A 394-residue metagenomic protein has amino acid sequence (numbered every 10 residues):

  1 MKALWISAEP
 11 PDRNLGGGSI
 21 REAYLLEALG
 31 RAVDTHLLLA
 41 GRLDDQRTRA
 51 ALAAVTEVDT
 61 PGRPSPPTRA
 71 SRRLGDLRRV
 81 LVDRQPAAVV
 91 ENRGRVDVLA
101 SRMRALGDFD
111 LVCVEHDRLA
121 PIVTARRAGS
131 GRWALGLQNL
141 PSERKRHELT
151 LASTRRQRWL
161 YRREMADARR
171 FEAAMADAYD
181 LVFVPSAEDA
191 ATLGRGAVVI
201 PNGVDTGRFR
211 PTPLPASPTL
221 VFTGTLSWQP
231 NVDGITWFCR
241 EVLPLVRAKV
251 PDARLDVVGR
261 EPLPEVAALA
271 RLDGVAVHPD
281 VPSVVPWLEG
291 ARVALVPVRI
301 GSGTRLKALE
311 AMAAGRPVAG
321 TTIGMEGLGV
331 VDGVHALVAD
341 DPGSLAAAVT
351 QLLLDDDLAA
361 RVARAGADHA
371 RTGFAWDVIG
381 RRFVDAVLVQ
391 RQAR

Functional and structural regions predicted by a protein language model:
M1-P61, G107: N-terminal subdomain of nucleotide-sugar transferases
R21, G203-G290: Conserved catalytic-core segment of nucleotide-activated headgroup transferases in glycan assembly
R69-P121, R156-Y179: Conserved nucleotide-sugar donor-binding subdomain of glycosyltransferases
D180, G274, E289-G303, A314-P317: Acidic donor-binding loop of glycosyltransferase active sites
P185-E188, I200-G203: Carbohydrate-associated surface elements
K307-E310, P317-T321: Short hydrophobic beta-strand element within catalytic cores of glycosyltransferases and related nucleotide-activated
G333-G343, Q351-D357: Conserved acidic donor-binding segment of nucleotide-sugar-dependent glycosyltransferases
L358-G373, R382: A short, well-ordered alpha-helix in the C-terminal region of glycosyltransferases
